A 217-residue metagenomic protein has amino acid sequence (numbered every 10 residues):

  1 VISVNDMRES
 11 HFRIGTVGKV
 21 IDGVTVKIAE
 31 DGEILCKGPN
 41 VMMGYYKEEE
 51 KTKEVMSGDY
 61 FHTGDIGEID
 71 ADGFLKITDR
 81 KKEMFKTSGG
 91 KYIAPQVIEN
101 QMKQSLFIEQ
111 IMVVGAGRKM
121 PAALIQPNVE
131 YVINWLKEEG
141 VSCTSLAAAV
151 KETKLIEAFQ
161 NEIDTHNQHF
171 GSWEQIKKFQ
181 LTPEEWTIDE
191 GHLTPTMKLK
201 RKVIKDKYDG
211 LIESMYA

Functional and structural regions predicted by a protein language model:
V1-D6: Adenylate-forming
S10-V17, V41-G64, I98-E99, G140-V150: Conserved ANL (AMP-binding/adenylate-forming) active-site segment centered on the GW(Y/F)…HTG consensus within
V20-T87: Conserved ATP-binding/catalytic segment of the ANL
I66, A71, S105-Y131: C-terminal boundary motif of the adenylate-forming
R80, A116-M120, E174-I176: Short Gly/Ser/Thr- and Asp/Glu-enriched loop/turn motifs at secondary-structure junctions
F85, Q110-M112, W135, Q160-A217: Conserved C-terminal "lid"/linker of ANL adenylate-forming enzymes
P127-H166, P183: Alpha-helical "lid/cap" subdomains adjacent to substrate-binding clefts that gate access and reposition the ligand
